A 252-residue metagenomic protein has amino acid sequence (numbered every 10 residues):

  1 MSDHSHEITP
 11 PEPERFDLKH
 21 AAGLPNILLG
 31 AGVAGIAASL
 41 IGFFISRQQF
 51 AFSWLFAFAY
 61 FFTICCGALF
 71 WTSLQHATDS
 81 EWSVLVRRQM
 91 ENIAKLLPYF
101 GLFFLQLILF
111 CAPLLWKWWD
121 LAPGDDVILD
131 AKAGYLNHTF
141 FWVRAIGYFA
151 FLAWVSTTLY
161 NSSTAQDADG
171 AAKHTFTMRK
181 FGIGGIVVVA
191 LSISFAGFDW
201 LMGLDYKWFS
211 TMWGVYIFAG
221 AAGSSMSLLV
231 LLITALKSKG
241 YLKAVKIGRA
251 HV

Functional and structural regions predicted by a protein language model:
S2-G67, A133: N-terminal regions that are enriched for targeting/export leaders and immediately downstream pro/stem segments
D3-H6, A51, F58-A168, G185: Transmembrane-helix bundle segments that line or gate the permeation/cavity pathway in multi-pass membrane proteins
K19-V33, A38-S39, K132-R249: Long, contiguous internal "core" modules enriched in hydrophobic/ aromatic residues
Q48, W82, K239-G240: Structural helix-adjacent loops and short alpha-helical linkers that scaffold large soluble proteins
A51-F58, V86-R88, D205-F218: Non-cytosolic membrane-interface motifs at loop->transmembrane helix junctions
F56, T72-Q75, K180, G214: Residues at structural and domain junctions
